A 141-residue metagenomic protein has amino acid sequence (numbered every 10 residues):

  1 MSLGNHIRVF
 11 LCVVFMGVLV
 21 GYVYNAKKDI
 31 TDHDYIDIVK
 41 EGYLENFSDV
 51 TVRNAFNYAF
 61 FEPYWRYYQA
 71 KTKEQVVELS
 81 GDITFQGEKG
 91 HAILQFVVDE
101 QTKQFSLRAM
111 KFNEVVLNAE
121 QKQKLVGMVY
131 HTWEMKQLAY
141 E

Functional and structural regions predicted by a protein language model:
L3-R8, L19-E141: Cystatin/cathelin-like cysteine-protease inhibitor module
R8-V14: Sec-dependent N-terminal signal peptides
